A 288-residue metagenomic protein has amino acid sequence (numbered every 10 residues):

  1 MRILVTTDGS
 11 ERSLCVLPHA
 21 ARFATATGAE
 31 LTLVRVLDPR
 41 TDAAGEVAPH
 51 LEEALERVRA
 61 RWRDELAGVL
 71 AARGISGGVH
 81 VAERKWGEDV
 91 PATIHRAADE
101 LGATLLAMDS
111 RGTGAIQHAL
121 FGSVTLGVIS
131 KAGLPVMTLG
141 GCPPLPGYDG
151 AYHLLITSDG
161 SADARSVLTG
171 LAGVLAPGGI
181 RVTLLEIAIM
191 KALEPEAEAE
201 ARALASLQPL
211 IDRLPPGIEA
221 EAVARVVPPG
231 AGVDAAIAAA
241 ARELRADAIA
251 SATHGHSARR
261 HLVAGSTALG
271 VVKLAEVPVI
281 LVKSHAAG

Functional and structural regions predicted by a protein language model:
M1-H50, G150-R202, Q208-R225, A246 (+2 more regions): Small/aliphatic-rich secondary-structure junction motif
A21, A67, H95, L126 (+4 more regions): Active-site phosphate/pyrophosphate- and oxyanion-stabilizing loops and adjacent acidic/basic residues in soluble
A29, I75, A103, L134 (+3 more regions): Short glycine/serine/threonine/alanine-rich loop segments
L51-R61, A201-R202: A short acidic, glycine-rich active-site loop that binds or catalyzes chemistry on phosphate/adenosine moieties
G68-L106, P215-I249, H256-R259, A286-G288: Structural beta-alpha unit
L105-G127, D149, A248-L274, S284-G288: Glycine-rich, Arg-bearing micro-motifs that act as flexible, cationic patches
A107-S110, P135-C142, V279-K283: Short beta-strand elements of ligand-binding domains
V124, A132, G178, I218 (+2 more regions): Short, structured coil segments at secondary-structure junctions
